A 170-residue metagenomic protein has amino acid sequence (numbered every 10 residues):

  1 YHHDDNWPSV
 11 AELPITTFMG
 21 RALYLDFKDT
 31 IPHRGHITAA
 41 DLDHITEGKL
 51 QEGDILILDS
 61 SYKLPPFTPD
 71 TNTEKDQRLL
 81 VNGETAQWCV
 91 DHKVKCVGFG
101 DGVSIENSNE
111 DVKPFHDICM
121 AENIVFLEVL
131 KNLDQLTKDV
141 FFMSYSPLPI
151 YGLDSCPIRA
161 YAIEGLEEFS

Functional and structural regions predicted by a protein language model:
Y1-S170: Active-/binding-site microenvironments in catalytic and ligand-binding cores
